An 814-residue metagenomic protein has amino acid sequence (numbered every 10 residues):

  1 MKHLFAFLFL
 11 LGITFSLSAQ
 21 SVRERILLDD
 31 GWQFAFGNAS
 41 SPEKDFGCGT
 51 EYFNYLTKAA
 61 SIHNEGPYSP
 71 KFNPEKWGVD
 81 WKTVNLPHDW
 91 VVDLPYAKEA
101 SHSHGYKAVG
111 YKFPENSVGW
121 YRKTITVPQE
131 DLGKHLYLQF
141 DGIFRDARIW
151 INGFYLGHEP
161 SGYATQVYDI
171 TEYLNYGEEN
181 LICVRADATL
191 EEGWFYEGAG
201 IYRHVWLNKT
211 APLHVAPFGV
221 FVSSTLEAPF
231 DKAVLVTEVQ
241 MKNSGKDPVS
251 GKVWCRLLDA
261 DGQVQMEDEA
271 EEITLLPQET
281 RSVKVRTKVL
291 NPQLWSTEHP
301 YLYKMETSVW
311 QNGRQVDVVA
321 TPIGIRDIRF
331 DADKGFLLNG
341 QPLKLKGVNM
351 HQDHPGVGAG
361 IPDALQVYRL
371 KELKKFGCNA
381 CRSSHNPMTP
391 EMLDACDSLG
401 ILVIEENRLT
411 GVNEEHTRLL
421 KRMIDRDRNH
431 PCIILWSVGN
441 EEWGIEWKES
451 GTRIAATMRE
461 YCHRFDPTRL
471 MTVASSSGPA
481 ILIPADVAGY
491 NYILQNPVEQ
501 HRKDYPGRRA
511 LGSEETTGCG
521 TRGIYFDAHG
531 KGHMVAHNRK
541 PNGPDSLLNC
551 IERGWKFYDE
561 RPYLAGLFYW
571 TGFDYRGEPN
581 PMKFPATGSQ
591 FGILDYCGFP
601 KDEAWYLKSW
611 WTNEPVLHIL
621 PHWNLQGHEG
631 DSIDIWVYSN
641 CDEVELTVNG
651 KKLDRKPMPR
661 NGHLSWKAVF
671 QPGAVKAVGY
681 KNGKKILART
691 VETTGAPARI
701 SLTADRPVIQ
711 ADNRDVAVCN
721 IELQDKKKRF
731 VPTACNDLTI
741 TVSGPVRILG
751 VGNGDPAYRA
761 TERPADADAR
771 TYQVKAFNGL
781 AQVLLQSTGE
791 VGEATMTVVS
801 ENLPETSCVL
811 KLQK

Functional and structural regions predicted by a protein language model:
Q20-Q139, E192, G198-I201, F573 (+1 more regions): Extended carbohydrate-recognition surfaces in non-catalytic/accessory domains of CAZymes and lectin-like proteins
L28, F36, F46-P74, L86 (+7 more regions): Extended substrate-binding grooves/exosites of carbohydrate-active enzymes
A35-A39, W90-A97, Y111-S223, S244 (+4 more regions): Accessory beta-strand-rich segments of carbohydrate-active enzymes
I170-E172, K284-L294, W666-F670, A767-G789: Short, hydrophobic beta-strand segments
N175-G177, Q240-D331, H663-G673, K681 (+2 more regions): Extended acidic/polar, glycine-enriched regions that form or flank non-catalytic beta-rich accessory modules
T237-M241, E306-S308, P621, I633-S639 (+4 more regions): Beta-strand-rich structural segments
V249-W254, T297-K304, N640-D642, T647-L653 (+3 more regions): Short flexible loop/turn segments that cap and initiate beta-strands
F330, T612-D634, A688, E692-V718 (+2 more regions): Short S/T/G/P-enriched beta-strand
